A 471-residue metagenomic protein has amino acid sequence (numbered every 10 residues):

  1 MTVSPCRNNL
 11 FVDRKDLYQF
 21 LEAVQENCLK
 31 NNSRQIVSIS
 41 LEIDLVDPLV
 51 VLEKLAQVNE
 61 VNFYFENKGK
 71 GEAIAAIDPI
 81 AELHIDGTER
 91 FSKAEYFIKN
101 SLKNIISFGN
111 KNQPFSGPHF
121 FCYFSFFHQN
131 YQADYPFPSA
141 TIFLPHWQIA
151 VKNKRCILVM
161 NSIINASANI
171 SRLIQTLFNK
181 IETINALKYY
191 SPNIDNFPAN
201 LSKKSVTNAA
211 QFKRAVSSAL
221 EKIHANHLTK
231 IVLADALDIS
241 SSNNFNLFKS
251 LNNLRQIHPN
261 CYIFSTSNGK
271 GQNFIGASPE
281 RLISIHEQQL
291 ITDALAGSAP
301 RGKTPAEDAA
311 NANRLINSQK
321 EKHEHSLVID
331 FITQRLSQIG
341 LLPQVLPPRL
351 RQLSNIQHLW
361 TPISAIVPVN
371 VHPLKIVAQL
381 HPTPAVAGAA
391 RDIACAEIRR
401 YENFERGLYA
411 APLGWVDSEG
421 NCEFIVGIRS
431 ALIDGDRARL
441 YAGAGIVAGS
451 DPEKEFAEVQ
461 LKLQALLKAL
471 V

Functional and structural regions predicted by a protein language model:
M1-G87: An N-terminal JmjN-like helical accessory module and its immediate linker preceding a catalytic domain
T2-V3, R7-N8, I98-K230, A236 (+1 more regions): Non-catalytic accessory segments adjacent to catalytic cores
T2-Y18, S33, S38, N153-I184 (+4 more regions): Cytosolic ligand/metal-binding cores
S33-L41, V61-E66, H119-F121, T229-I231 (+1 more regions): A short, Trp-centered hydrophobic/proline-enriched beta-strand micro-motif
C122, I149, N226, I283 (+4 more regions): A residue-level signal for conserved active-site and pocket-lining positions in enzyme catalytic cores
W147-A150, I263-S265, F274-I275, R281-L282 (+2 more regions): Short beta-strand scaffold segments in enzyme catalytic cores
S191-R281, S326-V328, I332, I339 (+2 more regions): Active-site pocket-lining segments that scaffold enzyme catalytic pockets across diverse folds
I363-V471: Conserved hydrophobic core element of enzyme catalytic domains
